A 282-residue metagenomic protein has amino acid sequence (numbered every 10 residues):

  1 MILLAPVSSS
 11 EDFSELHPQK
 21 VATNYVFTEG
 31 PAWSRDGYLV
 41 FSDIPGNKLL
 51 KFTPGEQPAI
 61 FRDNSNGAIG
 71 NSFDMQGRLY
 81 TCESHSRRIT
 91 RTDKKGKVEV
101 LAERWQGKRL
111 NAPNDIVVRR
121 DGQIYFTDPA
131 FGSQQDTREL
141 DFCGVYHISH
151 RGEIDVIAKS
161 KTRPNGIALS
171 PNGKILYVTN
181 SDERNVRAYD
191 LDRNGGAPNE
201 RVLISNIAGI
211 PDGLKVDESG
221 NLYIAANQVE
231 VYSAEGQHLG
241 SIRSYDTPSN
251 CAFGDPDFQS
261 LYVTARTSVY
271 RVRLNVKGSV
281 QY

Functional and structural regions predicted by a protein language model:
L4-H17, D36-G37, G46, E139 (+1 more regions): Blade/loop signatures of beta-propeller domains
E11-V26, E56, E200-R201: A short helix->beta-strand "capping" segment at the edge of beta-propeller domains
H17, T23-L39, N64-E83, R88 (+6 more regions): Beta-rich, blade/repeat-based domains predominating in secreted/periplasmic proteins but also intracellular
Q19-K20, A59-D63, E99-E103, V156-K159 (+3 more regions): Beta-propeller fold detector
L39-A59: Beta-propeller domains
I44-P45, S84-H85, F131-F142, S181-R184 (+1 more regions): Short, solvent-exposed loop/turn segments at conserved positions within beta-propeller repeat blades
K48-L50, R88-T90, C143-Y146, N185-R187 (+2 more regions): A short loop-to-beta-strand structural motif that recurs across blades of beta-propeller domains
Y189-G196, L274-V280: Short loop/turn segments immediately following beta-strands, especially the blade-tip and inter-blade linker loops
